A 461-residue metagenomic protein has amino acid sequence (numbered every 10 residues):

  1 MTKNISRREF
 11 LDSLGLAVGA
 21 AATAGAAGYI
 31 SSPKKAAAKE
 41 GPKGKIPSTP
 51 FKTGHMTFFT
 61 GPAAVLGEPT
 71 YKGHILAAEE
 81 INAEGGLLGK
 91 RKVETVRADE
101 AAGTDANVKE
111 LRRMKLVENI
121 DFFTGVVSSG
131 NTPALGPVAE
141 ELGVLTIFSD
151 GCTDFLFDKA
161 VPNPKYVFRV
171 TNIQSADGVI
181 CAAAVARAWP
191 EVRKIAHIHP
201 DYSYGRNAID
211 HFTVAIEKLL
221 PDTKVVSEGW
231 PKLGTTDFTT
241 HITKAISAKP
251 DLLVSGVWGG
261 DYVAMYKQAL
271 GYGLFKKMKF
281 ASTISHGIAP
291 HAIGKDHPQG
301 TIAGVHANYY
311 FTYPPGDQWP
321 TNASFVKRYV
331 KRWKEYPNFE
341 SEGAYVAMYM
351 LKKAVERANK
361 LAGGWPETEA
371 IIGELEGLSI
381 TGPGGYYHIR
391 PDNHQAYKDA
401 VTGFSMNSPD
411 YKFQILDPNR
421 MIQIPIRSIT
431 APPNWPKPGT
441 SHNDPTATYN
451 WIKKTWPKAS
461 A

Functional and structural regions predicted by a protein language model:
T2-G15, A26-A461: Extracytosolic ligand-binding ectodomains
V18-A24: Core hydrophobic alpha-helical transmembrane segments of single-pass membrane proteins
